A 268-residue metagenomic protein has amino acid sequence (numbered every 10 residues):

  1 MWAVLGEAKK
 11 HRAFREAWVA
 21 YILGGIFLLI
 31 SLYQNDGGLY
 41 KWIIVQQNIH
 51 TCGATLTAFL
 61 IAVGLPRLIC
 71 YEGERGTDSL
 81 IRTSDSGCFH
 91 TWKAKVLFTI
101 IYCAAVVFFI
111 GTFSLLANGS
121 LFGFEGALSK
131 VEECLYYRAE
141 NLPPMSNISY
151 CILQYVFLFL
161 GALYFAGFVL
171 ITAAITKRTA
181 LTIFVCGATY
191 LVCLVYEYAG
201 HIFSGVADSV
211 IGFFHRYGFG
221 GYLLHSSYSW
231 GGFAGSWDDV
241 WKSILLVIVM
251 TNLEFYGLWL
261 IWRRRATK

Functional and structural regions predicted by a protein language model:
W2-F14: N-terminal Sec/SRP start-transfer signal
R15-E72, K93-I175, E197, Y217-I244: Secretory targeting signals
A20-L23, A180-C193, G212: Central hydrophobic cores of alpha-helical transmembrane segments in multi-pass integral membrane proteins
T77-D78: Hydrophobic transmembrane alpha-helix segments characteristic of membrane transport and insertion machinery
R82-C88: Short helix-to-coil transition segments within interhelical loops that connect adjacent transmembrane helices
F89, T179-A180: Residues that define the loop-to-transmembrane-helix transition and helix capping in multi-pass membrane transporters
I171-I175, L246-K268: Junction motif at the cytosolic side of a transmembrane helix
H201-V210: A cytosolic-side transmembrane-helix exit/cap motif
